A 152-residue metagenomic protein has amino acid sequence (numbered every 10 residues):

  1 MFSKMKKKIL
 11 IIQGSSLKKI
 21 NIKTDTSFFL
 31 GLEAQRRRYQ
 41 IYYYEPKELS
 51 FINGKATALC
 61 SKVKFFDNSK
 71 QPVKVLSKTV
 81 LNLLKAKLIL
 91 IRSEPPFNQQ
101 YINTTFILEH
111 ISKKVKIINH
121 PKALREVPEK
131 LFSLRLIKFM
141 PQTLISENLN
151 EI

Functional and structural regions predicted by a protein language model:
F2, K6-R36, Y42-I152: Active-site nucleotide/adenylate-binding loops and adjacent lid/helix of ATP-dependent enzymes
